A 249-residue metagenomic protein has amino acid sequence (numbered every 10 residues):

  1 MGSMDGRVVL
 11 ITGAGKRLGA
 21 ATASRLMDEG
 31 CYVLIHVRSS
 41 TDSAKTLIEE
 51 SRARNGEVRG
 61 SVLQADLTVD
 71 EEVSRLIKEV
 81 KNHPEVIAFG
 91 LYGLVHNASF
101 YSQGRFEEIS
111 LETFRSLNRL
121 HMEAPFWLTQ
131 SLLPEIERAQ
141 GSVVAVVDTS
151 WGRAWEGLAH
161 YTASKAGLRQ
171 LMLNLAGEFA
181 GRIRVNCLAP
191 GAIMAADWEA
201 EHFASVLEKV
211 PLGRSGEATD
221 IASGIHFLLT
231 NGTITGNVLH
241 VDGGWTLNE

Functional and structural regions predicted by a protein language model:
G15-K16: Conserved glycine-rich cofactor-binding loop
L26, G90, R169, F179-I193 (+1 more regions): Conserved Rossmann-fold SDR core element
C31-K45: Conserved glycine-rich Rossmann-like NAD(P)H-binding loop of the short-chain dehydrogenase/reductase
N97-S102, G244: Conserved NAD(P)H cofactor-binding loop of Rossmann-fold oxidoreductase domains
R105-F106, S110-R115, V206: Substrate-binding pocket helix/loop in short-chain dehydrogenase/reductase
E135, E217-V241, T246: C-terminal substrate-recognition "lid" of short-chain dehydrogenase/reductases
Q140-G167, M172-A180, A192: Catalytic loop of short-chain dehydrogenase/reductase
